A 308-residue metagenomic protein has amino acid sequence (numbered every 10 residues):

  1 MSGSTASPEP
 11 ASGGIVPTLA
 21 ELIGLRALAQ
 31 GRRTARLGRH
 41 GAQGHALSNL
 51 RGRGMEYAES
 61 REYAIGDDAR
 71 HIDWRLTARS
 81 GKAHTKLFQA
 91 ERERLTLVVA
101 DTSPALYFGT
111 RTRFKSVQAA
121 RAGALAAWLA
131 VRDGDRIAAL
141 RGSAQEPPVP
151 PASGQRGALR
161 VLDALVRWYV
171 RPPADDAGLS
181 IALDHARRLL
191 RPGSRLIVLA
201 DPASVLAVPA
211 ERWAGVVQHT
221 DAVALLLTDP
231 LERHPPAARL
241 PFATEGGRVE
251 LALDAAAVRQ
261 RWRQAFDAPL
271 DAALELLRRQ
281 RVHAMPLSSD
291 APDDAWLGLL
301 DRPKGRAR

Functional and structural regions predicted by a protein language model:
M1-N49, E62-D67, L76, G81 (+2 more regions): Exposed, interaction-prone extracellular/peripheral surfaces
R51-G54: A positional/architectural concept
A69-H71: N-terminal juxtadomain amphipathic helix that follows a signal peptide/anchor or precedes a small N-terminal auxiliary
